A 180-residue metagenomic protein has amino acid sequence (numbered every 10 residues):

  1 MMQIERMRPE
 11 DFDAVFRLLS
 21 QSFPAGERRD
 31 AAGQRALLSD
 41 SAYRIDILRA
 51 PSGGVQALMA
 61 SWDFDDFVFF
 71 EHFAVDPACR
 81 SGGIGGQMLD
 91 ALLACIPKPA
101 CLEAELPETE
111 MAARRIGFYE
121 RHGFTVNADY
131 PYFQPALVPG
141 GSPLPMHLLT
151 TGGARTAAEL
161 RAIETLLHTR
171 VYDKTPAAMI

Functional and structural regions predicted by a protein language model:
M1-G33, R49, P145, A158-A178: Short amphipathic alpha-helix that is part of the acyltransferase structural core
L38-I47: A short helix-loop-beta-strand connector motif used in the catalytic cores of GNAT acetyltransferases and, in some
I47, G54-D63, F67-A74: Conserved beta-strand in the GNAT
V75, S81-A94: Conserved acetyl-CoA-binding loop-helix of GNAT-fold acetyltransferases
I96-M111: Conserved GNAT acetyl-CoA-binding A-motif
E103, I116, E120-G140: Conserved catalytic-core motifs of GNAT/GCN5-like acyltransferases
E110-A113, Y132-I180: C-terminal "cap" of GNAT-fold acetyltransferases
